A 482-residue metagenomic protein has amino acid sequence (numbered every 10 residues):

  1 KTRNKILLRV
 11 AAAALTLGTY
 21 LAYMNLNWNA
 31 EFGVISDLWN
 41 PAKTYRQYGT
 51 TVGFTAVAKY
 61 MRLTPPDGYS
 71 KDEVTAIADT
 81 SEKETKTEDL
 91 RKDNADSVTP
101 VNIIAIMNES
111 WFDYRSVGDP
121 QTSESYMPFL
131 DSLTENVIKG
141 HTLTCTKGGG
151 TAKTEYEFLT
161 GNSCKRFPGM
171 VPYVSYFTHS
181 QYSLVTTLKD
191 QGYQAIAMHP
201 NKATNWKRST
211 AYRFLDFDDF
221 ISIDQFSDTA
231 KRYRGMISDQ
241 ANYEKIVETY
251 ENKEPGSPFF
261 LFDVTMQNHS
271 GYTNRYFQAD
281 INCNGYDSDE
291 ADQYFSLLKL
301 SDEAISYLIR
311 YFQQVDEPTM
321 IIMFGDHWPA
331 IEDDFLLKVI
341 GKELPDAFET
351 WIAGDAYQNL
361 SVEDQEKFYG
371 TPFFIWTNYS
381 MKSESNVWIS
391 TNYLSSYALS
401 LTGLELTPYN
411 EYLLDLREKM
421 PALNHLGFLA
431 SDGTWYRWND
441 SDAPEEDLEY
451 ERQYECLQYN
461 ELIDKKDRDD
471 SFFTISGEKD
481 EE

Functional and structural regions predicted by a protein language model:
K1-V101, Q121-H141, Y173-Y182, K299 (+1 more regions): N-terminal secretory/membrane-targeting segments
E88-V101, A105-N108, D113-E482: Solvent-exposed soluble domains appended to multi-pass membrane proteins
